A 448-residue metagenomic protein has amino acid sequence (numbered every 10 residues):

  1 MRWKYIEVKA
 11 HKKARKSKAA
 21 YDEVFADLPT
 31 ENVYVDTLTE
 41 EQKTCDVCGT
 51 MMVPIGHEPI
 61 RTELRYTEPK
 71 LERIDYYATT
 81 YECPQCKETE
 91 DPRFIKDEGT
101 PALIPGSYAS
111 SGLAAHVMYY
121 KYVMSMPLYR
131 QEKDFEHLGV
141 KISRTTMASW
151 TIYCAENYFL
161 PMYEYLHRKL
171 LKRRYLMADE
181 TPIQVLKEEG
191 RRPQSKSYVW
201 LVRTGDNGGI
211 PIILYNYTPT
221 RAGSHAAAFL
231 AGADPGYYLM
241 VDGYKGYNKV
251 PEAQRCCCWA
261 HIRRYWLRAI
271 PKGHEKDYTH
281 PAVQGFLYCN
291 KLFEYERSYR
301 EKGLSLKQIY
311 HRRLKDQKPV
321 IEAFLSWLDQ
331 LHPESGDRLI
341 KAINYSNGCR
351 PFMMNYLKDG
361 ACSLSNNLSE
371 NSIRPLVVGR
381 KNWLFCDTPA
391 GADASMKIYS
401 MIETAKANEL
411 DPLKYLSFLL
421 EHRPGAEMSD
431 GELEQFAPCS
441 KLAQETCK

Functional and structural regions predicted by a protein language model:
M1-I104, A178, F436: Short, flexible loop/hinge motifs at secondary-structure junctions
S17, D22, Q42-K43, T80-E82 (+1 more regions): Catalytic center-proximal scaffold of phosphoryl-transfer enzymes
